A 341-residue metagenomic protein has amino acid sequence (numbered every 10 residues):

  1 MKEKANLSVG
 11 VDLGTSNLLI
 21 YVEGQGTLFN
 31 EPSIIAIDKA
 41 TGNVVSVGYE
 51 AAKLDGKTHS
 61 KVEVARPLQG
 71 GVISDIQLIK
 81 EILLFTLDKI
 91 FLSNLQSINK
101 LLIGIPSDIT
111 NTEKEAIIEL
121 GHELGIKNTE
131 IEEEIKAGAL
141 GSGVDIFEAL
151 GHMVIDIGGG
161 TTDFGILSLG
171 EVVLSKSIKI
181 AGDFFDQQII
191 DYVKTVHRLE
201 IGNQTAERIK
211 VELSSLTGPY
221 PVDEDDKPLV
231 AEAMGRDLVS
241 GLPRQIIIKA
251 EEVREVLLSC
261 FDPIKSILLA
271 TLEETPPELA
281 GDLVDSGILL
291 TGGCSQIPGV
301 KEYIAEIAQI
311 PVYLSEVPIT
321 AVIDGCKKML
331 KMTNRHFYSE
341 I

Functional and structural regions predicted by a protein language model:
M1-I157, G165-I288, S295-I323, K327-I341: Nucleotide/phosphate-binding catalytic cleft detector across ATP-hydrolyzing and phosphate-transferring enzymes
